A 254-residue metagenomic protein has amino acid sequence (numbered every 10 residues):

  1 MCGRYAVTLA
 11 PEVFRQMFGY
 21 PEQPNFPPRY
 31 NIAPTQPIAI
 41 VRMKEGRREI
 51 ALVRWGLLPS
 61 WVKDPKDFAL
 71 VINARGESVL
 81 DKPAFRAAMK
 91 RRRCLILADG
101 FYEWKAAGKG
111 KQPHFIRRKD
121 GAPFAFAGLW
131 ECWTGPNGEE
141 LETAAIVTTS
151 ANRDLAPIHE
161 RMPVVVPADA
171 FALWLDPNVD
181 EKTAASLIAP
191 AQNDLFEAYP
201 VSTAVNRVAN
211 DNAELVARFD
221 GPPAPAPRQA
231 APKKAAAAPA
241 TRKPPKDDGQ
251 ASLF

Functional and structural regions predicted by a protein language model:
M1-F254: Short linear sequence motif anchored by a di-proline
